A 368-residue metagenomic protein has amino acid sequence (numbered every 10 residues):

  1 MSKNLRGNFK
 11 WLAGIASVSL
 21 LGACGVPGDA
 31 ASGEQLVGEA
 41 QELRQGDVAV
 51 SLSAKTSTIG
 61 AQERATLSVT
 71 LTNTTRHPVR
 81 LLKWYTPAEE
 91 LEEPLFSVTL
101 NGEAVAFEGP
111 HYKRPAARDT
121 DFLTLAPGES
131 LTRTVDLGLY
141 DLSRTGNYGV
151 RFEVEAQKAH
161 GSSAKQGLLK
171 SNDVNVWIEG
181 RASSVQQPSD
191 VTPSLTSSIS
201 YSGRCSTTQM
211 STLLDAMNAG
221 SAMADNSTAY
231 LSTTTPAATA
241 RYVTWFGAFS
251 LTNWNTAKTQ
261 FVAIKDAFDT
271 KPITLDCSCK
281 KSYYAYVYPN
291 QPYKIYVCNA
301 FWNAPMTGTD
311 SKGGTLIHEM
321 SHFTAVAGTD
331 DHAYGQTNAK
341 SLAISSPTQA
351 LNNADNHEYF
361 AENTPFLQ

Functional and structural regions predicted by a protein language model:
S2-A13: Bacterial N-terminal signal peptides that target proteins for export
L20-A23: C-terminal motif of bacterial Sec signal peptides marking the signal peptidase cleavage site
G25-G28: Bacterial signal peptide processing site
G33-A61, T74-R76: Low-complexity, acidic Ser/Thr/Pro/Gly-rich terminal tails and inter-domain linkers that flank the onset of structured
S57-Q62, L67-T70, T74, T86-P115 (+5 more regions): Predominantly extracellular/secreted Zn2+-dependent metalloproteases
H77-Y85: Short, hydrophobic/aromatic beta-strand segments
